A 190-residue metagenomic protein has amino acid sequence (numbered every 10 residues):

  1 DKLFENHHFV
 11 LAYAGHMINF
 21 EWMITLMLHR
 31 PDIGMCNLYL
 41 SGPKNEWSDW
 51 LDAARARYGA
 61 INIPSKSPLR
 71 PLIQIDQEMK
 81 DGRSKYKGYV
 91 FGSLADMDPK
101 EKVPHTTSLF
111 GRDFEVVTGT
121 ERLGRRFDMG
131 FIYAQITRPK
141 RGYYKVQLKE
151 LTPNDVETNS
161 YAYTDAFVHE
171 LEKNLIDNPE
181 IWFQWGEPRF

Functional and structural regions predicted by a protein language model:
K2-F4, F9, H29-C36, R57 (+1 more regions): Non-catalytic C-terminal accessory region of glycerolipid acyltransferases and related lyso-lipid remodeling enzymes
L11-G15, M23, C36-P43, A134: Short beta-strand->loop
H16-N19, S67-L69: Short beta->alpha connector loops
M17-F20, P43, D98-K100, R138: Short, solvent-exposed loop/turn segments at secondary-structure junctions
I18, N45-E46, E115, A166: Residue-level recognition of alpha-helix initiation/capping sites
I18-P31: Histidine-anchored nucleotide/phosphate-binding helix
C36-R70: Membrane-interfacial amphipathic helices and adjacent loop/beta segments that form the lipid-substrate binding surface
